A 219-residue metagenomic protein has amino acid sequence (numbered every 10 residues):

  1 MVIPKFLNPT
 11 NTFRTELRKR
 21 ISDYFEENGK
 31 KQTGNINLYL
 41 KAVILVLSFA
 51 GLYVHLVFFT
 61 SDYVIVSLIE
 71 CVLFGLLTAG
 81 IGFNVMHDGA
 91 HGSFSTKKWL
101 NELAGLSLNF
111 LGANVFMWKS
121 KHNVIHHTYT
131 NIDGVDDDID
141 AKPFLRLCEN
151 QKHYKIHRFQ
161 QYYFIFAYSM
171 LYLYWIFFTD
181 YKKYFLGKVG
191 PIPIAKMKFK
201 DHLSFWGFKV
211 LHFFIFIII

Functional and structural regions predicted by a protein language model:
M1-D23, M170-L186: Short, charged cytosolic
V2-N11, G29-Q32, G112-V115: Short intracellular "coupling" helices and adjacent cytoplasmic loop segments at the cytosolic face of multi-pass
P4-T12, T60, H153, K198-H202: Generic amphipathic alpha-helical segments used as scaffolds and interaction surfaces in large, multi-domain proteins
N11-Y24, W118, H122-T130: Juxtamembrane membrane-interface segments of multi-pass membrane proteins
R18, S22-Y39: Membrane-interface, cytosolic juxtamembrane amphipathic helix immediately N-terminal to a transmembrane helix, enriched
Q32-G82, N109-F110, Q161-L173, K196-I219: Alpha-helical bilayer-embedded segments of polytopic membrane proteins, i.e., transmembrane/intramembrane helices
L73-M197: Membrane-embedded catalytic scaffold of the fatty acid hydroxylase/desaturase
